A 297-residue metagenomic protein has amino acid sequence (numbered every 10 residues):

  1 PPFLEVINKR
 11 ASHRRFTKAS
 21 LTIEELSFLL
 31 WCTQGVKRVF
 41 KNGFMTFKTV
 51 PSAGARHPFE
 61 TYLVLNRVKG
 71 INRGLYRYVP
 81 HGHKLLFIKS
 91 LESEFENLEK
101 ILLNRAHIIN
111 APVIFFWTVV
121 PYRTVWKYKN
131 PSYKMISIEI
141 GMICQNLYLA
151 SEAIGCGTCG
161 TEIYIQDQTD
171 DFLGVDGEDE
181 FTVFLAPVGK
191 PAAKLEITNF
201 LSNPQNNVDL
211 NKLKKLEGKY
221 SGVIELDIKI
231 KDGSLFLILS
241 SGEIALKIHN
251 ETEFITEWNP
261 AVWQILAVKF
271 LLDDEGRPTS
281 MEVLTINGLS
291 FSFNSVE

Functional and structural regions predicted by a protein language model:
P1-P204: Acidic, surface-exposed loops and disordered segments
N199-E297: Peripheral terminal and inter-domain segments
